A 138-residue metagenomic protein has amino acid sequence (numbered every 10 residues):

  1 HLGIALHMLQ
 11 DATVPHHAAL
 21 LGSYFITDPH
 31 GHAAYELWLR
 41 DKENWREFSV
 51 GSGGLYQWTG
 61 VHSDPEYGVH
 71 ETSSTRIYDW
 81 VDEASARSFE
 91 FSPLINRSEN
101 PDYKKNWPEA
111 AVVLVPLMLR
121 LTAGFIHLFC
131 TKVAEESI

Functional and structural regions predicted by a protein language model:
H1-I138: Active-site- or binding-pocket-proximal scaffold segments within functional domains
